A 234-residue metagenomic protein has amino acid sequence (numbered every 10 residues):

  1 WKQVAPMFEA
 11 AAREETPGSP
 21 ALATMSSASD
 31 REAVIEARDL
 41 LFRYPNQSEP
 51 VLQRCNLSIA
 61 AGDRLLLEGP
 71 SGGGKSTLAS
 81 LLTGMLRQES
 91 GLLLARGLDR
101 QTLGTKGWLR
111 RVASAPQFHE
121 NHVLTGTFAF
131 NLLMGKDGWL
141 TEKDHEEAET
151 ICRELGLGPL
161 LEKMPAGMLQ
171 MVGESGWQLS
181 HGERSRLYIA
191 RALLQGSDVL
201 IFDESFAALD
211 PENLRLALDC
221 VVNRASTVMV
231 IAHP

Functional and structural regions predicted by a protein language model:
W1-N46, R87-E89, L94, L140 (+3 more regions): ABC transporter TMD-NBD coupling linker
V34-E36, S48-Q53, L66: Conserved beta-strand immediately N-terminal to the Walker
E68-P70: The feature captures the beta-strand-to-loop junction immediately N-terminal to the Walker
T83: Helix-to-loop junction immediately C-terminal to a conserved catalytic motif
G91-D99, W108: Conserved ABC transporter NBD signature motif
A129-G173, L218-D219: ABC ATPase nucleotide-binding domain helical subdomain, centered on the C-loop/LSGGQ "ABC signature"
N131, Q170-P234: ABC-family ATPase nucleotide-binding domain "signature/switch" substructure
